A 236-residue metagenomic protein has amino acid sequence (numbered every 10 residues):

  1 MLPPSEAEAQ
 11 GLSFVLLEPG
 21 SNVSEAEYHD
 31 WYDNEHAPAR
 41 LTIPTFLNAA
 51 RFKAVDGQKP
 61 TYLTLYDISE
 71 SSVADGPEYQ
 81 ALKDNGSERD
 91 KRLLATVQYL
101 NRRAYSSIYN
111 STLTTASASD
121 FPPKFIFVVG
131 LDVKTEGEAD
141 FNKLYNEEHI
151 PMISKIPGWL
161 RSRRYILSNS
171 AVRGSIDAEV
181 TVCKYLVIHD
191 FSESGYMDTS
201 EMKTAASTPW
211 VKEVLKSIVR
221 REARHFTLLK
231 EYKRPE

Functional and structural regions predicted by a protein language model:
M1-E236: Macromolecular interaction modules
